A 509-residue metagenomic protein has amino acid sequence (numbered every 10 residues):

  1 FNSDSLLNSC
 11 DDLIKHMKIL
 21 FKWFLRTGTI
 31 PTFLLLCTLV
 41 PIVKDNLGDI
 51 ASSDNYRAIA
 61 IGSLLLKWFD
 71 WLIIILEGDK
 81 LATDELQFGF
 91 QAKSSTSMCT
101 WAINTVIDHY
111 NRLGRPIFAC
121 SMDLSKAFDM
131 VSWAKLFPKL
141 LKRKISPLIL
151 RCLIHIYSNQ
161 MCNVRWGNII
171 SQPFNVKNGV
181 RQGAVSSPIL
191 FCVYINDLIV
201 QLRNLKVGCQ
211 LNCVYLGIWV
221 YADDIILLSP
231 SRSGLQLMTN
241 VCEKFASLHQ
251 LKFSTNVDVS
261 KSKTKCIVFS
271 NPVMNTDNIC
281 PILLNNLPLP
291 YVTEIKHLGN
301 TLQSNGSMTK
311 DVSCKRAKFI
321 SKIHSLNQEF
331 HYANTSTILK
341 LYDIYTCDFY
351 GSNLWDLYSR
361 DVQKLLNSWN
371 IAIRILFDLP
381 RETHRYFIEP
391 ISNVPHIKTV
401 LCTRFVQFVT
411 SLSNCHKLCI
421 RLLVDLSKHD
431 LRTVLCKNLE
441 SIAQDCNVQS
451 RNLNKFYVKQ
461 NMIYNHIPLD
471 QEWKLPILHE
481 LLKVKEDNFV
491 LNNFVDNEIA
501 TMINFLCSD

Functional and structural regions predicted by a protein language model:
F1-K22, R26-I30, L39, Y110-P116 (+1 more regions): Short, charged alpha-helical motifs in flexible N/C-terminal segments and linkers
F1-V193: Conserved pre-catalytic core of RNA-dependent polymerases
I73-Q87, L190-A222, I226-L228: Active-site palm subdomain of RNA-directed nucleic acid polymerases
K126-R143, I218-L248, N271-P272, S304-S307: Catalytic palm subdomain of template-directed nucleic-acid polymerases, centered on the conserved carboxylate motif
H155, Q449-D509: Helix/loop segments that flank and initiate small ligand/metal-binding modules
N168, S254-T293: Short, conserved micro-motifs composed of acidic
C242, L365-L376: Short amphipathic alpha-helical coiled-coil/interface segments
N286-L357: Basic, alpha-helical interaction scaffolds
